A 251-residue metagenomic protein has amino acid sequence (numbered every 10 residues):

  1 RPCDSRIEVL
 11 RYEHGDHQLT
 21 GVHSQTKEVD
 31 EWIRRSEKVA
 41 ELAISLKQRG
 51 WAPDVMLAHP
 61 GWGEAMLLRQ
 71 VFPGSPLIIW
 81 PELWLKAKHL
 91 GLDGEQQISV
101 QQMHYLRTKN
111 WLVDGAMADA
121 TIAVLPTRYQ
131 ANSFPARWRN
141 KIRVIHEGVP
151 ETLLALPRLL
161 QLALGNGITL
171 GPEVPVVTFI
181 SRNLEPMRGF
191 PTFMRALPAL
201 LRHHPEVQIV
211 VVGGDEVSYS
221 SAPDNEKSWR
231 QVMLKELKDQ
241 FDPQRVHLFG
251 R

Functional and structural regions predicted by a protein language model:
P2-E28, R49: Conserved nucleotide-sugar phosphate-binding/catalytic loop shared by glycosyltransferases and other
P2-E8, R69-V71, S133-R137: Short loop/helix-cap segments at secondary-structure boundaries that form the rim of catalytic
D16-T26, G74-W111, T152-A163, G171-P172 (+1 more regions): Acceptor-binding helix/loop patch of EC 2.4 sugar-transfer enzymes, predominantly nucleotide-sugar-dependent
A43-W62, L68, P76-I78: Short N-terminal targeting/anchoring amphipathic segment
L106-L164, K227, V232: A short, active-site helix/loop in glycosyltransferases that binds the activated sugar's phosphate group
P126, I145-G148, F179-R182, V212-G214 (+1 more regions): Short hydrophobic "strand-cap" motifs at the C-terminus of beta-strands
G165-R188, M194-A199, V210: Conserved donor-binding/catalytic core segment of Leloir-type glycosyltransferases
G213-R251: Nucleotide-activated donor-binding/catalytic signature segment of Leloir-type glycosyltransferases, i.e., the conserved
